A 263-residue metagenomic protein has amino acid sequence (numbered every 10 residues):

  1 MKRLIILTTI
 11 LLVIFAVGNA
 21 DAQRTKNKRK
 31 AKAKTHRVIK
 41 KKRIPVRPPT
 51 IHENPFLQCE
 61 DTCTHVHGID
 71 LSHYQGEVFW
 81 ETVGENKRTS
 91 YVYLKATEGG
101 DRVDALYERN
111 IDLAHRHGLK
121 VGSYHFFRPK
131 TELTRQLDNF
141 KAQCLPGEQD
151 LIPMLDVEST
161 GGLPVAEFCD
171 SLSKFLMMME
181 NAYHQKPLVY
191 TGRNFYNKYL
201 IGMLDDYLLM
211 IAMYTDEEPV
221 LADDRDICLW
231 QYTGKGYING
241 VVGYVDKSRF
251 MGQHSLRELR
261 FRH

Functional and structural regions predicted by a protein language model:
M1-T25: Bacterial Sec-dependent N-terminal signal peptides
Q23-S90, K95-T97: Boundary/entry segment of secreted carbohydrate-active catalytic domains
I39-G68, L204-H263: Functionally critical loop-and-helix segments that line ligand-binding/catalytic clefts of soluble enzyme domains
P55, D61-G76, G84, L94-L172 (+2 more regions): Substrate-binding cleft of extracellular glycoside hydrolase catalytic domains
D101, K130, Y196, E218 (+1 more regions): Flexible, glycine-rich phosphate/dinucleotide-binding loops and adjacent beta-alpha linkers at cofactor/substrate
L151-D224: Catalytic domains of cell-wall/extracellular-matrix polysaccharide-remodeling enzymes, centered on de-N-acetylation
